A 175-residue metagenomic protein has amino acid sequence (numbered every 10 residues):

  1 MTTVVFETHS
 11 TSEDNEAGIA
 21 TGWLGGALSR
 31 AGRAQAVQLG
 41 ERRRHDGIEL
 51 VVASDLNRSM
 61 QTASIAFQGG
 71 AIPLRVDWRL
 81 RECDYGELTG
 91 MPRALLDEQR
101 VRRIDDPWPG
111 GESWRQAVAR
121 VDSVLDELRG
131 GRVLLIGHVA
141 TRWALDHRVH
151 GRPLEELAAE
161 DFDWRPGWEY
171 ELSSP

Functional and structural regions predicted by a protein language model:
T2-G70, Q99, E112: Active-site-proximal alpha-helix that buttresses catalytic centers in soluble enzyme cores
V4, G131-A140: Generic beta-sheet signal
V5, V52, R75-D77, E171: General small-molecule cofactor/ligand-binding pocket signal
E16-I19, G86-G90, H147-R148: Short aromatic-enriched loop/helix-cap "lid" or pocket-rim segments at secondary-structure transitions that line
R44-G47, E127-G131: Glycine-rich phosphate-binding loop signature in dinucleotide/nucleotide-binding domains
A53-S54, A119, I136-G137: Short beta-strand scaffold positions
Q68-R120: Phosphate-handling substructures
H150-P175: Domain-level recognition of soluble alpha/beta enzyme cores, biased toward histidine phosphatases/phosphomutases
